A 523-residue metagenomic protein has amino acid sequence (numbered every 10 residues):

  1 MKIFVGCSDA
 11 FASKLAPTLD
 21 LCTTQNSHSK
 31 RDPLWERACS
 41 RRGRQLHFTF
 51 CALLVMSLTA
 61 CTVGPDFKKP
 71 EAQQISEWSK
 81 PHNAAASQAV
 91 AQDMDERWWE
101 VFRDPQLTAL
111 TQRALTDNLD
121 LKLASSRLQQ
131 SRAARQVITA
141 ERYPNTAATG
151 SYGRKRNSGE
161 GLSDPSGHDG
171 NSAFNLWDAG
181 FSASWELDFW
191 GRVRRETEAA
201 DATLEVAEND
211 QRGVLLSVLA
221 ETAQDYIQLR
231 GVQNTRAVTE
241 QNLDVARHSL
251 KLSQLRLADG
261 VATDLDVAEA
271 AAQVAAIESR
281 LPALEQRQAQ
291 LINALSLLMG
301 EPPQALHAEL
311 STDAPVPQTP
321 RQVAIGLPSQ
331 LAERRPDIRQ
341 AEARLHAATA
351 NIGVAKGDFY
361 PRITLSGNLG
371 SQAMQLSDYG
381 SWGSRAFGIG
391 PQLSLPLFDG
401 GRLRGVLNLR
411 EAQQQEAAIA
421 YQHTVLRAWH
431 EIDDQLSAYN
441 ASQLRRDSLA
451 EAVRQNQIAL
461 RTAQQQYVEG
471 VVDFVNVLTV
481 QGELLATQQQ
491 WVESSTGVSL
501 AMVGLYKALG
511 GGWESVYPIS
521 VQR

Functional and structural regions predicted by a protein language model:
A16, R31-L46: Short, low-complexity intrinsically disordered segments enriched in A/P/G/S/L with frequent Arg, especially at protein
T62, V193, A202, N209-L327 (+4 more regions): Periplasmic alpha-helical coiled-coil/stalk elements that build and connect Gram-negative outer-membrane
T62-R135, V316-H346, P396-L397, Q422-V425 (+2 more regions): Bacterial Sec-pathway N-terminal export signals of envelope proteins
A86-A89, D93-F102, S151-S182, A305-A324 (+3 more regions): Small/polar, glycine/serine/threonine/aspartate-rich low-complexity segments that form flexible
Q88-Q92, E100, L115, V137 (+6 more regions): Amphipathic alpha-helical coiled-coil scaffold segments and their short linker/junction regions
K122-L123, T139, L187-L215, L265 (+6 more regions): Sec/SRP-type N-terminal targeting helices
L250-V267, A459-V477: Alpha-helical hairpins and coiled-coil heptad-repeat segments
P302-P303, P317-T319, V323, E469 (+1 more regions): Acidic, low-complexity, intrinsically disordered peripheral segments
